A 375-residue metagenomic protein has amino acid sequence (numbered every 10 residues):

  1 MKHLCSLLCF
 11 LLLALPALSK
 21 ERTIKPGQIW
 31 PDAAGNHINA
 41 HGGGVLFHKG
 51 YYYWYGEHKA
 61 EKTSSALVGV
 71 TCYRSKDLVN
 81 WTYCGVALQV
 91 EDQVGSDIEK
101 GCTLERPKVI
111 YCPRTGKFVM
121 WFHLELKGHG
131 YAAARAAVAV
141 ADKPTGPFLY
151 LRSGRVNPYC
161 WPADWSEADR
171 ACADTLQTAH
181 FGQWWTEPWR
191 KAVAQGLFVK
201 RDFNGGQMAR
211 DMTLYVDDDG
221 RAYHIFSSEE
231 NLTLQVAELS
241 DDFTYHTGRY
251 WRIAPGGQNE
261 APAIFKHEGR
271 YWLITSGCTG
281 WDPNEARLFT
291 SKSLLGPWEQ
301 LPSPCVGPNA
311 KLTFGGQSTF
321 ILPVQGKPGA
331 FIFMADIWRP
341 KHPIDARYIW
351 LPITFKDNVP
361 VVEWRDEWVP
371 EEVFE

Functional and structural regions predicted by a protein language model:
M1-F10: Sec-dependent signal peptide recognition, specifically the positively charged N-region followed immediately by
F10-L18: Hydrophobic h-region of N-terminal signal peptides that target proteins for export in Gram-negative bacteria
L18-E375: Carbohydrate-active catalytic/glycan-binding domains of CAZyme proteins, especially the secreted or lumenal ectodomains
